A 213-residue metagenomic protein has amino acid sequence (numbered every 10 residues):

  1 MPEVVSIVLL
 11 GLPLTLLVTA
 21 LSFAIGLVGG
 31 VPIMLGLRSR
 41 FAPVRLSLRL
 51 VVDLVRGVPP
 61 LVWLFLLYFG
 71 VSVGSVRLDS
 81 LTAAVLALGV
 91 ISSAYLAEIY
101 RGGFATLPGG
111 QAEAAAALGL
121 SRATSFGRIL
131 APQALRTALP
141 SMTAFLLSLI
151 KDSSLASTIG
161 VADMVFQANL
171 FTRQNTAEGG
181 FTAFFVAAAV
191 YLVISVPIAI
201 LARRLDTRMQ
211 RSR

Functional and structural regions predicted by a protein language model:
M1-R213: Transmembrane alpha-helices and adjacent helix-loop boundaries
